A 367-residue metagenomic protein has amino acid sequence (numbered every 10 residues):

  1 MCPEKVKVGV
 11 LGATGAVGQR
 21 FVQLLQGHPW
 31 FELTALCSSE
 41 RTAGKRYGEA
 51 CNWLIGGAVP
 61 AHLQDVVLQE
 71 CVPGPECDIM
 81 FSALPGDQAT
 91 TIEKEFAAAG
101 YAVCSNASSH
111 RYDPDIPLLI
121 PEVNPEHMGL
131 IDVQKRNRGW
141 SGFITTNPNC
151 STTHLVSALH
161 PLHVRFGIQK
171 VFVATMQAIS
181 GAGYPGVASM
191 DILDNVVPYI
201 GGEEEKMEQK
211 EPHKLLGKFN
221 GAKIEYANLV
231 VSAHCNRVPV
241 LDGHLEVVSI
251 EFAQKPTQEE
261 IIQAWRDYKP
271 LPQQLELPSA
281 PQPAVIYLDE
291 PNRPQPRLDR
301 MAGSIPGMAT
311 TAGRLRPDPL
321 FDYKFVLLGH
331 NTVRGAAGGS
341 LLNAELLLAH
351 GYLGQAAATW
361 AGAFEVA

Functional and structural regions predicted by a protein language model:
M1-P198, G202, L229-V230, S304 (+2 more regions): N-terminal Rossmann-like NAD(P) cofactor-binding subdomain of oxidoreductases, focused on the glycine-rich
I179-A367: Charged docking surfaces used in two-component/phosphorelay signaling
